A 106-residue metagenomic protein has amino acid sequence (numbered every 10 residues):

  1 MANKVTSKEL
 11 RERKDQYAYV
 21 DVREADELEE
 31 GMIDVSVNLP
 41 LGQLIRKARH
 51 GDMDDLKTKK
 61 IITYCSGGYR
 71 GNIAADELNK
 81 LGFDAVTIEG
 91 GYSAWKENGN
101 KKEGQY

Functional and structural regions predicted by a protein language model:
M1-A18, A25-K60, Y69-Y106: Rhodanese-like catalytic fold shared by cysteine-dependent sulfurtransferases and DSP/PTP-type phosphatases
T63-Y64: Short, surface-exposed ligand- or partner-binding patches at beta-edge/loop junctions that are enriched in aromatics
